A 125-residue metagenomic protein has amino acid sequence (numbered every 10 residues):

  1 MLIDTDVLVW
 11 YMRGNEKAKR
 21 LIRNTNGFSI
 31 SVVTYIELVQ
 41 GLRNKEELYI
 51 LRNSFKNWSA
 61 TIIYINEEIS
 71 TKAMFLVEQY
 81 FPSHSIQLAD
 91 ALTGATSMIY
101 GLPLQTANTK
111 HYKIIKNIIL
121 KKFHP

Functional and structural regions predicted by a protein language model:
M1-I30, Q40-N53: Short, well-structured N-terminal submotif of metal-dependent ribonuclease cores
I3-D6, S31, I86-Q87, N108-T109 (+1 more regions): Histidine- and aromatic-rich ligand-binding microenvironments
D4-T5, L38, A73, S97 (+1 more regions): Generic structural signal for small/hydrophobic residues in well-ordered secondary structure, especially within
V7-L8, T34, I69, L92-T93 (+1 more regions): Alpha-helix capping/helix-boundary segments
L8-V9, I36-V39, K113, K121: Nucleotide phosphate-binding site architecture
N24, W58, I115-K116: Short, structured coil segments at secondary-structure junctions
T61-A107: Active-site neighborhoods of divalent-metal-dependent phosphate/nucleic-acid chemistry enzymes
I99-P125: Acidic, PIN/NYN-like endoribonuclease modules and their adjacent C-terminal/linker elements
